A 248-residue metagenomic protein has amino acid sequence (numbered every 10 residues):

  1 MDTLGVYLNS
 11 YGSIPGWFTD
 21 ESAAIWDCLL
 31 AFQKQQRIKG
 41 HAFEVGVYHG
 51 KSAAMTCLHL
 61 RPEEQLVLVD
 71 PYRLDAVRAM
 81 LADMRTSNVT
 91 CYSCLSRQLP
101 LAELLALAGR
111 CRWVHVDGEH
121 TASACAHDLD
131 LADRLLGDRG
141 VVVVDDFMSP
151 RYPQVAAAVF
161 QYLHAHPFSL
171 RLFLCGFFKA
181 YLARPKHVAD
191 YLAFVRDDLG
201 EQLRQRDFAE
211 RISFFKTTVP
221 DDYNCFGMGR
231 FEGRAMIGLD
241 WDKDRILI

Functional and structural regions predicted by a protein language model:
M1-V143, F147-I248: A short alpha-helical cap/connector motif
